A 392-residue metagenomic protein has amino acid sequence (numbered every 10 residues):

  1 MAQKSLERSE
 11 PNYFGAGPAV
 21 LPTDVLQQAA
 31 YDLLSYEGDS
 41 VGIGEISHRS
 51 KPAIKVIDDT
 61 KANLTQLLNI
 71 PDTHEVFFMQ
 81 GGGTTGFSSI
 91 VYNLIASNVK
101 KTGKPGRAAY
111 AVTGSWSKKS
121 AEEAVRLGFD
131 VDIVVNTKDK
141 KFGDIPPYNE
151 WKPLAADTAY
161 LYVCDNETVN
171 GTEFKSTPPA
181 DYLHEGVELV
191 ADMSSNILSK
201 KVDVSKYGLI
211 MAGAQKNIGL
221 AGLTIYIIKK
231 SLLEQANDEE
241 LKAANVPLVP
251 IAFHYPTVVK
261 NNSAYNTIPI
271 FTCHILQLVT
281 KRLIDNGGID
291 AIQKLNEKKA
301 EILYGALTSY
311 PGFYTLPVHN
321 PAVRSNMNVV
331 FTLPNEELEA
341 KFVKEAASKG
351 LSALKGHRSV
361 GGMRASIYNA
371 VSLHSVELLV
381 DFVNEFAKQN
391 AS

Functional and structural regions predicted by a protein language model:
M1-S47: N-terminal "arm"/small-domain region of PLP-dependent enzymes with the aminotransferase-like
P11, H357-S392: PLP-dependent enzyme catalytic core of the Aspartate aminotransferase-like
T23, A214-Y304: Active-site C-terminal subdomain of aminotransferase-like
G38-G86, N93, S115, E123: Conserved N-terminal alpha-helix of the aminotransferase class I/II PLP-enzyme fold
T84-L161: PLP-dependent aminotransferase-like
A124, N136-I197, L209: Active-site phosphate-binding strand-loop segment of PLP-dependent enzymes
V190, V204-Q215, T224: Conserved active-site segment immediately N-terminal to the catalytic lysine that forms the internal aldimine
Y314-E345: Conserved PLP-binding catalytic core of the aspartate aminotransferase-like
